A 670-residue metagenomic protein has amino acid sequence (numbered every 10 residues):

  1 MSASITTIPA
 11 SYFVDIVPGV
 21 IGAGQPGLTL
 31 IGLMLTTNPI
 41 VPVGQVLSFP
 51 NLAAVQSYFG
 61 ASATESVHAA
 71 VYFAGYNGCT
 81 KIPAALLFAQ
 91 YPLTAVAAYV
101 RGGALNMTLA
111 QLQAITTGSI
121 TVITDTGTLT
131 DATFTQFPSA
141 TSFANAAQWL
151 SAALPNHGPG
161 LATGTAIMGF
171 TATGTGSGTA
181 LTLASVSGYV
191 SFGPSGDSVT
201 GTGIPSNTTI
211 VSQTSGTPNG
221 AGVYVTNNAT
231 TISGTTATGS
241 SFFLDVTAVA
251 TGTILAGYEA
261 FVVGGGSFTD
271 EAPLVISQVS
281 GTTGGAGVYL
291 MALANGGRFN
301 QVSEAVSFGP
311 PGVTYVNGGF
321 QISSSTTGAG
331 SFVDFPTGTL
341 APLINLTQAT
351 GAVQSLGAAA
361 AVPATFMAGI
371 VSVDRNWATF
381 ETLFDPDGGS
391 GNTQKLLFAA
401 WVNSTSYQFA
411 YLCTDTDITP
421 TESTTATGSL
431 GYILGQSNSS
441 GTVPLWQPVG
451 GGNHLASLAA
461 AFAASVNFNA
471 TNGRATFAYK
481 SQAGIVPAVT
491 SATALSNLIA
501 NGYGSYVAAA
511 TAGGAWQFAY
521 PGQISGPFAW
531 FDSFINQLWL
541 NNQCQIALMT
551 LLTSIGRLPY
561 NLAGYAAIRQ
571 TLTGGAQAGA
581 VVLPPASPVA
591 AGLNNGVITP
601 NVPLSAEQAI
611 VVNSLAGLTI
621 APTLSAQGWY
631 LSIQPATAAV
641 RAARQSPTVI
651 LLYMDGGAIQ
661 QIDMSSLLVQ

Functional and structural regions predicted by a protein language model:
M1-S66, A74-K81, Y520-Q670: Structured, hydrophobic secondary-structure cores that serve as assembly/anchoring elements
M1-T117, L343-M367, R375-L397, V402-G431 (+1 more regions): N-terminal polar alpha-helical/low-complexity "assembly arms" that mediate subunit docking, oligomerization
L28, A114-G118, G287, G318 (+3 more regions): Residues at beta-strand starts and edge strands
N51-F59, L109-T337, L397-A400: Extended, beta-strand-rich, solvent-exposed assembly scaffolds of outer structural proteins
A74-Y99, F320-F332, P600, S605 (+1 more regions): Extended, compositionally biased
N77, A144, A152, V371-R557 (+2 more regions): A glycine- and small-residue-enriched flexible loop/hinge signal that marks low-structured segments
T141, N145, P159-T163, P310 (+5 more regions): Alpha-helical scaffold segments that mediate packing/assembly in large oligomeric complexes
P311-G328, F332-L343, V373, T379-D385 (+2 more regions): Extended amphipathic secondary-structure runs
